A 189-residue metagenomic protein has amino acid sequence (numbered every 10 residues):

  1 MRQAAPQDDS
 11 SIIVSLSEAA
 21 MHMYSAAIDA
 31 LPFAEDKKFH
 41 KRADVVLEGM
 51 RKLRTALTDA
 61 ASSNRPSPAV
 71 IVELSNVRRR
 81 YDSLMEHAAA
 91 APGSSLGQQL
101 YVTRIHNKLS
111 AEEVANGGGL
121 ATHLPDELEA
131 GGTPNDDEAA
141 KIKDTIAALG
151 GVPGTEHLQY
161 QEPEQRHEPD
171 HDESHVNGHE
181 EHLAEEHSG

Functional and structural regions predicted by a protein language model:
M1-P92, E164: N-terminal flexible/basic segments that precede or flank functional cores
L16-Y24, N177-G189: Helix-turn-helix/homeodomain-like alpha-helical modules used for DNA recognition and transcription-factor dimerization
D82-I105, P153-E156: A short, Lys/Arg-rich alpha-helix, primarily the initiator
L100, A111, A139: Helix-turn-helix DNA-binding elements, focusing on the entry/boundary residues of the two helices that contact DNA
S110-N116: Short alpha-helical "recognition helix" segments of helix-turn-helix
G118, G154-E164: Short amphipathic recognition helices of helix-turn-helix/homeodomain-type DNA-binding modules
G119-N135: Recognition helix of helix-turn-helix/homeodomain-like DNA-binding domains that insert into the DNA major groove
D136-E156: DNA major-groove recognition helix of helix-turn-helix/homeodomain DNA-binding modules
